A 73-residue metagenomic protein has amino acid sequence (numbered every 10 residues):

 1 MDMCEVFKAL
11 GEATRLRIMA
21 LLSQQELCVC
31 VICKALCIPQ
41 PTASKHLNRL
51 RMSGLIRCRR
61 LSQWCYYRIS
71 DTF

Functional and structural regions predicted by a protein language model:
D2-P41, L61-F73: N-terminal helix-turn-helix DNA-binding core of bacterial DNA-binding proteins
K34, R51-M52: Alpha-helical residues within the helix-turn-helix
L47-N48: Short, hydrophobic-biased segments on the C-terminal half of alpha helices that form "recognition helices"
